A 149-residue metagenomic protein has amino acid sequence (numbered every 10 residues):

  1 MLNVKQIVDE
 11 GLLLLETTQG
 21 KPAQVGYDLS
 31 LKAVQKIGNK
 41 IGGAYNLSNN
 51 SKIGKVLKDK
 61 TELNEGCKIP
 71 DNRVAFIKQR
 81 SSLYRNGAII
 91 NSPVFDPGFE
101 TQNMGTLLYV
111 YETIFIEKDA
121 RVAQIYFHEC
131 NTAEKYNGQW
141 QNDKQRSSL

Functional and structural regions predicted by a protein language model:
M1-L149: DUTPase catalytic domain/fold
